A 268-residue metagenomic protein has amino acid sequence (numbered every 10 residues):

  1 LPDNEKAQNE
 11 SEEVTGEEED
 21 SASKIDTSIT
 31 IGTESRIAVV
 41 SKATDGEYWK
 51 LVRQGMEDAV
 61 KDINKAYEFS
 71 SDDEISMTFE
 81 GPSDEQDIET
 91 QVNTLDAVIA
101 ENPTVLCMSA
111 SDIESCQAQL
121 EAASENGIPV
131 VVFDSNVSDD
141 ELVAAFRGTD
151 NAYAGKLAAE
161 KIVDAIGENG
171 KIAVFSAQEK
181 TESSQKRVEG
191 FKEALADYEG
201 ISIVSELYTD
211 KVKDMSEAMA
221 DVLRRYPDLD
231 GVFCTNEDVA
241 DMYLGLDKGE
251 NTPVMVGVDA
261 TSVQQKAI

Functional and structural regions predicted by a protein language model:
L1-I268: A residue-level marker of the well-folded mature domains of exported/periplasmic proteins
